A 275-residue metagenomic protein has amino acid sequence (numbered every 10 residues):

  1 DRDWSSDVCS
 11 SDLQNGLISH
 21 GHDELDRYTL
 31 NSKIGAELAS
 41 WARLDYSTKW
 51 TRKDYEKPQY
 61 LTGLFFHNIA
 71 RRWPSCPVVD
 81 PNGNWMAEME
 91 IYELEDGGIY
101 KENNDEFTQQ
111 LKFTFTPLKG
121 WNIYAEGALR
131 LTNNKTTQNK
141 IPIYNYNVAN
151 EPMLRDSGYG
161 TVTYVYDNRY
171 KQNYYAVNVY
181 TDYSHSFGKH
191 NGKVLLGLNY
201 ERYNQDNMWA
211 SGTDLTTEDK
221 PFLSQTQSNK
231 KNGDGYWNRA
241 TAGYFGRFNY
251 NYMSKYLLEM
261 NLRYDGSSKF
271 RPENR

Functional and structural regions predicted by a protein language model:
D1-W4, V8: Single conserved hydrophobic/aromatic residue that forms the stacking wall/gate of nucleotide- or nucleobase-binding
C9-L13, L258-F270: Transmembrane beta-strand segments that form the barrel wall of outer-membrane beta-barrel proteins
L17-D23, T29, K33-T108, Y124-A242 (+1 more regions): Surface-exposed loop/interface segments of Gram-negative outer-membrane beta-barrel transport/assembly proteins
S32, A36-E37, F113-P117, Y183-H185 (+2 more regions): Residue-level signature of outer-membrane beta-barrel architecture
G120: Active-site and adjacent substrate-binding regions of carbohydrate-active enzymes
A242-Y252: Structured alpha-helical segments in the cores of large, soluble enzyme domains
P272-R275: Short glycine/threonine-rich loop-to-helix capping motif typified by GTGT followed within a few residues by an Asp-Pro
